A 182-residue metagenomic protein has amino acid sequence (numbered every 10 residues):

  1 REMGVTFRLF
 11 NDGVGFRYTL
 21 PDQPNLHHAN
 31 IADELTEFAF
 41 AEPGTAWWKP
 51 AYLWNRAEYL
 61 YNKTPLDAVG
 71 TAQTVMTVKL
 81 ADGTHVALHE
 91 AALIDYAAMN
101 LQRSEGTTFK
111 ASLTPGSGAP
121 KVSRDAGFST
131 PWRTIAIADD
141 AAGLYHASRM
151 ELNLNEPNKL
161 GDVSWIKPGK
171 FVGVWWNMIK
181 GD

Functional and structural regions predicted by a protein language model:
R1-E151: N-terminal accessory beta-strand-rich subdomains and adjacent acidic, glycine-rich linkers that precede catalytic cores
A126-F128, V163-K167: Extracellular/periplasmic catalytic domains that process cell-envelope and extracellular macromolecules
A136-I137, W165, M178: Extreme N-terminal cap/leader segments of soluble proteins
N155, K167-K170: Glycine-rich, aromatic-flanked loop segments that form ligand/cofactor-binding clefts across common enzyme folds
N155-V163: Long, charged amphipathic helices and adjacent flexible linkers at domain junctions
K170-D182: Substrate-binding cleft of carbohydrate-active enzyme catalytic domains
